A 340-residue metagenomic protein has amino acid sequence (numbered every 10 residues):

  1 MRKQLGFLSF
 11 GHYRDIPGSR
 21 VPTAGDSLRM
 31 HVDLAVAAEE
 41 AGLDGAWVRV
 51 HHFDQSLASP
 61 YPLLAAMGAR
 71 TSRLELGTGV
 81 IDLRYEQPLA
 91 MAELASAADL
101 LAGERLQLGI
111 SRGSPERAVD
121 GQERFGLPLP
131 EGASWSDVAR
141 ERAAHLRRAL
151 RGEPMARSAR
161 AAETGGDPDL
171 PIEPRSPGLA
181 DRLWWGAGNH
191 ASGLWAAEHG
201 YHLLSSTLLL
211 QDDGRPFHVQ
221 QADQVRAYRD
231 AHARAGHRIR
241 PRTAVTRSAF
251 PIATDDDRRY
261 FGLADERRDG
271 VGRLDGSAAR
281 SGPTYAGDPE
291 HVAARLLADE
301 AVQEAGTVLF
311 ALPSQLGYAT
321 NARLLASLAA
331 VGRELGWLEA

Functional and structural regions predicted by a protein language model:
M1-L74: N-terminal beta1-alpha1-beta2 module of alpha/beta enzyme domains
R2-A24, Y85-M155, Q211: Flexible, glycine-rich active-site loops centered on histidine and acidic residues that chelate a metal or position
L5, G42, V50, M67 (+5 more regions): Conserved, mostly hydrophobic/aromatic
L5-S9, A46-V48, L76-G79, L106-I110 (+4 more regions): Hydrophobic faces of well-ordered beta-strands that scaffold small-molecule active sites in alpha/beta enzyme cores
Y13-R29, I81-P88, G178-A187, A279-E290: Active-site mouth loops of central-metabolism enzymes
G45-M67, D82, T207-H218, A311-T320: Glycine-rich, proline-tolerant flexible connector loops at the mouths of alpha/beta enzymes
A58-I81, A326-E339: Alpha-helix-loop-beta-strand connector modules within alpha/beta enzyme cores
L129-I172, S205-S206, D213-A305: An alpha-helical appendage that flanks or caps ligand/catalytic pockets
